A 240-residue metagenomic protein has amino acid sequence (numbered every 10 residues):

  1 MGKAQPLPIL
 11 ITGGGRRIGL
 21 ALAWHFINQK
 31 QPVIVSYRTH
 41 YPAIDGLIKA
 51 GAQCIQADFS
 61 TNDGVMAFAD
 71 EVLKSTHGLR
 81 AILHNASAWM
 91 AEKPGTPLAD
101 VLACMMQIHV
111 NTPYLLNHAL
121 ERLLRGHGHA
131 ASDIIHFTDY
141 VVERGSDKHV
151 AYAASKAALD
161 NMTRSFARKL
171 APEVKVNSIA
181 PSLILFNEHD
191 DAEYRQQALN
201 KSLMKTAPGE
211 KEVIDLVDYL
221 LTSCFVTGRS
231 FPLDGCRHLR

Functional and structural regions predicted by a protein language model:
G15-R17: Conserved glycine-rich cofactor-binding loop
M66, S87-C104, G126, K148-A151 (+1 more regions): Conserved mid-core segment of classical short-chain dehydrogenase/reductases
D70-K74, I108-H129, A167-R168, P172 (+2 more regions): Amphipathic alpha-helical dimer-interface segment in Rossmann-like NAD(P)H-dependent oxidoreductases
L83-A91, G235-C236: Conserved NAD(P)H cofactor-binding loop of Rossmann-fold oxidoreductase domains
L98-L115, I135, Y152, L159 (+1 more regions): Catalytic Tyr-X3-Lys loop
R125-A158, T163-A171, L183: Catalytic loop of short-chain dehydrogenase/reductase
D160, K169-I184, V226-L233: Conserved Rossmann-fold SDR core element
G209-L233, H238: C-terminal substrate-recognition "lid" of short-chain dehydrogenase/reductases
